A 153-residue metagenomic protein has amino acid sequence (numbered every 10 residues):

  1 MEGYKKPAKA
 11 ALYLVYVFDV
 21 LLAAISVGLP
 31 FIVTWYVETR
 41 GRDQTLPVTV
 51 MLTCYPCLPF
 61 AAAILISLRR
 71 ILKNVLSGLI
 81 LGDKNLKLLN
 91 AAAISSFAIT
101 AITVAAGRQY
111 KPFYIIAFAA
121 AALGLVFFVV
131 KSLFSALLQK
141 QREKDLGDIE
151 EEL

Functional and structural regions predicted by a protein language model:
M1-S26: Cytosolic juxtamembrane helix and N-cap/initiation of the first transmembrane helix
V20-V33, G124, K131: Alpha-helical transmembrane segments of multi-pass membrane proteins
V27-A61: Membrane-helix boundary elements
A62-D83: Membrane-helix interface/capping segments
L68-V75, F127-L153: Cytosolic juxtamembrane helix at the C-terminal end of the final transmembrane segment
L81-A92: Short, amphipathic, aromatic/basic-enriched membrane-interface segments that mark the entry/exit of transmembrane
N90-F113: Hydrophobic alpha-helical transmembrane segments of integral membrane proteins
R108-S135: Alpha-helical membrane-associated segments of multi-pass integral membrane proteins
